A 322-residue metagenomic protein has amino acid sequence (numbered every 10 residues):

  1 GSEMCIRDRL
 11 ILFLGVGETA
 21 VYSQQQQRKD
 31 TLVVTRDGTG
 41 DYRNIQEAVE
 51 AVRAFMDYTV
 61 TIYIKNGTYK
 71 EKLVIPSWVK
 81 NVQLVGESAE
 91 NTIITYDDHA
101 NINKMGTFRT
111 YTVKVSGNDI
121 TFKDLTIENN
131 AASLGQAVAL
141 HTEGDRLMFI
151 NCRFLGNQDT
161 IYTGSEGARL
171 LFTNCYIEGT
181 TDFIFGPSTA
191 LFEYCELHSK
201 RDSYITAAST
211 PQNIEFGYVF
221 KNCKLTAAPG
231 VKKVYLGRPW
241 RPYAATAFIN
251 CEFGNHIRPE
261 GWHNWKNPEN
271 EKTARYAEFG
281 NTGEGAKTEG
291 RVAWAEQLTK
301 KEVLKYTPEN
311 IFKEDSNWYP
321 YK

Functional and structural regions predicted by a protein language model:
G1-I6: Short, small-residue-biased leader/transition segments that mark boundaries at the very start of proteins
R7-G17: Bacterial N-terminal signal peptides
E18-S23: Sec/Tat signal peptide C-region and signal peptidase I cleavage site
Q24-K322: Sequence-level preference for short, compositionally simple segments enriched in small aliphatic or small polar residues
